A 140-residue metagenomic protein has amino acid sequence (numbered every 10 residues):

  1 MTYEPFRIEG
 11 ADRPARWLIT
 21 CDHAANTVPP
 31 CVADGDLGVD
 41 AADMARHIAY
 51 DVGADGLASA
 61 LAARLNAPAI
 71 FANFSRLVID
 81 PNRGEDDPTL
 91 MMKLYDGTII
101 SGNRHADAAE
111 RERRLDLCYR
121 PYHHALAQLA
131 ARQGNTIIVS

Functional and structural regions predicted by a protein language model:
M1-I138: N-terminal catalytic or cofactor-binding beta/alpha core of small enzyme domains
